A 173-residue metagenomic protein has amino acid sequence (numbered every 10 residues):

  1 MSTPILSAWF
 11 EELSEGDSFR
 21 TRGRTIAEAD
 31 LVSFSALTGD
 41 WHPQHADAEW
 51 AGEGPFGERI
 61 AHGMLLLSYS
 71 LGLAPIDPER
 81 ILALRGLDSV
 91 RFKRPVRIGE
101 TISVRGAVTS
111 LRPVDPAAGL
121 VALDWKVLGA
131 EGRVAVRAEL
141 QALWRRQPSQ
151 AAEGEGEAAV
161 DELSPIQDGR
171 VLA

Functional and structural regions predicted by a protein language model:
M1-S14, V96-T101, R105-A173: HotDog/MaoC-like acyl-thioester-processing domains
S2-R85, Q147-A173: Hot-dog-fold acyl-thioester-processing enzymes
S18-G23, S89, R137-Q141: Well-ordered beta-strand positions in beta-sheet-rich domains
E79-I98, V104: Mid-chain, well-packed structural core segment of small domains
